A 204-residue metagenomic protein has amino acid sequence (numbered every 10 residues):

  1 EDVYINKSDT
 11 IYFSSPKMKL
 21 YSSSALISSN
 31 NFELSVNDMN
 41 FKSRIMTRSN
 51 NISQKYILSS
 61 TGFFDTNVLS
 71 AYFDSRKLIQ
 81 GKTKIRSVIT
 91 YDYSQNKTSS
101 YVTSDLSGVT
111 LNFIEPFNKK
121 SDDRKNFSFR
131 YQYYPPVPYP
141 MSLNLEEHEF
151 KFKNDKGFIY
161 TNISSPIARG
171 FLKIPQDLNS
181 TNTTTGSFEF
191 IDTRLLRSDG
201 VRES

Functional and structural regions predicted by a protein language model:
E1-H148, K153-S204: Membrane-proximal interfacial segments on either side of biological membranes
